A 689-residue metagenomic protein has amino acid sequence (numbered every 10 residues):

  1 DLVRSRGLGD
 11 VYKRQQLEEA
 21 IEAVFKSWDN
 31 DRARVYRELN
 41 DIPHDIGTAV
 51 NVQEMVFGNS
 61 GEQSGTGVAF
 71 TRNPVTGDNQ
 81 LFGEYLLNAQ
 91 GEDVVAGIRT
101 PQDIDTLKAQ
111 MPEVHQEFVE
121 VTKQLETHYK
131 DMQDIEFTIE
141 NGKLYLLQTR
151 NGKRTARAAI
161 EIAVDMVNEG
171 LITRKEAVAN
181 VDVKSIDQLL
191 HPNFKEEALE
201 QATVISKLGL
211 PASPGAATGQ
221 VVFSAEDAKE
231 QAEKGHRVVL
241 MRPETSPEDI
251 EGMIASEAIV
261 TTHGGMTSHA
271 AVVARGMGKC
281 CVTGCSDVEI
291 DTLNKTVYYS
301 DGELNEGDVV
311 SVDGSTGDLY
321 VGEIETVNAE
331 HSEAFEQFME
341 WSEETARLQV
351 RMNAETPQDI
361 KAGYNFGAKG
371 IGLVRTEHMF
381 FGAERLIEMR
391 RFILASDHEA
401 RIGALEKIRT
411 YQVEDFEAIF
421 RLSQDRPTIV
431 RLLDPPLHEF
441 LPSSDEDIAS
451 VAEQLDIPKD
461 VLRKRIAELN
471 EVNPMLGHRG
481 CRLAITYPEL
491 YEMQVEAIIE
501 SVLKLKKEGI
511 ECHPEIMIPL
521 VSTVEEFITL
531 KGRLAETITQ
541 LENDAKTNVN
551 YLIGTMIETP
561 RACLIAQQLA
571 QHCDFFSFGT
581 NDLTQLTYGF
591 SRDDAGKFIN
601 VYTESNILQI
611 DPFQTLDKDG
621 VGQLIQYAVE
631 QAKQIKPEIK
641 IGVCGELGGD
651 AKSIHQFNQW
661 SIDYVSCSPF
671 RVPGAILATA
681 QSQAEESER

Functional and structural regions predicted by a protein language model:
D1-Y12: Single conserved hydrophobic/aromatic residue that forms the stacking wall/gate of nucleotide- or nucleobase-binding
D10-E54, R174-T218, T523-L552: Amphipathic alpha-helical
D41-I42, G58-G61, F70-R72, T127-H128 (+15 more regions): Replace "in large, NTP-powered and nucleic-acid-processing enzymes" with "in large, NTP-powered factors and other
I46-T48, T66, T76-F82, N141-K143 (+13 more regions): Short coil/turn connectors at secondary-structure junctions
G58-Q116, T149-V178, A255-I290, G302 (+5 more regions): Extended active-site and interfacial segments that coordinate phosphate-rich ligands in large catalytic machineries
K130-K153: Conserved metal-phosphate-binding beta-hairpin within the catalytic cores of diverse ATP-dependent phosphoryl-transfer
Y145, Q188-N193, V204, A216-D227 (+4 more regions): Acidic, glycine-rich flexible loop/linker segments
H331, W341-R689: Conserved alpha/beta-domain cores
